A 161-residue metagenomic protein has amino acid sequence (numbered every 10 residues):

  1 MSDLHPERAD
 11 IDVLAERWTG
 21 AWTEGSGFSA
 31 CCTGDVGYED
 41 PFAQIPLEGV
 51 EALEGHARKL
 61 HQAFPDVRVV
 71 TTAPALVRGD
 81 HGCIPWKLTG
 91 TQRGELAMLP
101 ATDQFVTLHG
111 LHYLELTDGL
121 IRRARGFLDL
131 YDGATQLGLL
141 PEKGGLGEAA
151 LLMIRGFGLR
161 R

Functional and structural regions predicted by a protein language model:
M1-R161: C-terminal and inter-domain tail/linker signature
